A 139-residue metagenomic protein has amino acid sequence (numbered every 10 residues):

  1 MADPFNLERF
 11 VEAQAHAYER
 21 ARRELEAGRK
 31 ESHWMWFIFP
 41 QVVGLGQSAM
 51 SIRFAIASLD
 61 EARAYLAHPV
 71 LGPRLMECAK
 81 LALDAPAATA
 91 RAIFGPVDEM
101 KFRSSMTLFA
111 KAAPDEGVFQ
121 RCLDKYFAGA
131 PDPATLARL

Functional and structural regions predicted by a protein language model:
M1-E19, A134-T135: Extreme N-terminal tail/first-helix region
V11-E24, L83-A90: Short amphipathic alpha-helical segments and their helix-coil junctions
E24-L59: Hydrophobic/aromatic-rich, well-ordered segments within soluble, folded domains that form packed cores
K30-F37, R74, D98-S105, V118-F119: Residue-level detector of well-ordered alpha-helical segments, enriched for hydrophobic/aromatic packing positions
G44-M50, A110-F119: Short helix-capping/linker segments at secondary-structure and domain boundaries
A55-R74, A130-P133, R138: C-terminal end-helix/capping segment
A64-A113: Mid-chain, well-packed structural core segment of small domains
A112-L139: Charged phosphate-binding loop/patch that engages nucleotide di/tri-phosphates or the phosphate backbone of nucleic
